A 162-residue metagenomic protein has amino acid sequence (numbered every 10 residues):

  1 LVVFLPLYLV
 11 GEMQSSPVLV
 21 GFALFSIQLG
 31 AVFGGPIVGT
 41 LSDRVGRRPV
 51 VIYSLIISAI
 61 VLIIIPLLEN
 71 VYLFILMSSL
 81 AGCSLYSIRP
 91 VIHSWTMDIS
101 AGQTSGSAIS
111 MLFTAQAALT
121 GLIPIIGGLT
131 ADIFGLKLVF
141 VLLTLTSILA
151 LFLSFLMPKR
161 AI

Functional and structural regions predicted by a protein language model:
L1-F25: Extracytoplasmic gate region of multi-pass secondary transporters
L9-V10, L41-S42, L129-G135: Interfacial helix-cap and linker-helix signal at transmembrane-aqueous boundaries of multi-pass secondary transporters
Q28-P36, T120-G121: Residue-level signature of mid-helix packing/kink "hotspots" within the transmembrane helices of 12-pass Major
P49-I64, T144: Structural signature of the two symmetry-related core transmembrane helices
L67-M77: Helix-loop junctions at membrane interfaces in 12-TM secondary transporters
S87-S100: Intracellular juxtamembrane helix-capping segments at the cytosolic ends of symmetry-related transmembrane helices
M97, Q103-I133: A late C-terminal transmembrane helix in Major Facilitator Superfamily
T144-I162: Multi-pass alpha-helical transporter architecture, strongest for 12-TM Major Facilitator/SLC carriers used
